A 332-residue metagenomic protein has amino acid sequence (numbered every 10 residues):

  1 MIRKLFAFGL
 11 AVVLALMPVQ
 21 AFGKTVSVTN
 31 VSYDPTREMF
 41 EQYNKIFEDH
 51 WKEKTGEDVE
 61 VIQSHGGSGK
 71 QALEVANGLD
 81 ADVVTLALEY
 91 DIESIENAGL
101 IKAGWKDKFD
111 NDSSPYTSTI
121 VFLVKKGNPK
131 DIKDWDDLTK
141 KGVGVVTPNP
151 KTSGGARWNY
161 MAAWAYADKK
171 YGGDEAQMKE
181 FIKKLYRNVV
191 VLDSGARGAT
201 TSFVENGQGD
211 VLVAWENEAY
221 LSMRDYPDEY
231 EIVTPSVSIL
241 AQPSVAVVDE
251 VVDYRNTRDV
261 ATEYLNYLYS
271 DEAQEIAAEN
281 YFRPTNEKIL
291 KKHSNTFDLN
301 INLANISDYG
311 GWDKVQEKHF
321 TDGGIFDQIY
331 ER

Functional and structural regions predicted by a protein language model:
M1-L5: Positively charged n-region of N-terminal signal peptides that target proteins for export
L10, L14-P18: Hydrophobic core
G23-S153, N300-N302, Y330: N-terminal segment of the mature folded domain
V31-Y33, V124-K126, G144-Y171, Y186-V189 (+1 more regions): Short beta-strand->loop
I120-N128, Q242-D259, I276-N280: A bilobed periplasmic-binding-protein/Venus flytrap-type ligand-binding module shared by bacterial periplasmic
G127-K133, T152, A165-G173, V251-R258: Short helix-loop capping/hinge motifs at secondary-structure junctions, enriched in acidic/polar residues
Y171-S236: Ligand-binding pocket segment of bilobal, Venus flytrap-like solute-binding proteins
V252-R332: Extracellular/periplasmic juxtamembrane helices and adjacent flexible linkers that interface with membrane partners
